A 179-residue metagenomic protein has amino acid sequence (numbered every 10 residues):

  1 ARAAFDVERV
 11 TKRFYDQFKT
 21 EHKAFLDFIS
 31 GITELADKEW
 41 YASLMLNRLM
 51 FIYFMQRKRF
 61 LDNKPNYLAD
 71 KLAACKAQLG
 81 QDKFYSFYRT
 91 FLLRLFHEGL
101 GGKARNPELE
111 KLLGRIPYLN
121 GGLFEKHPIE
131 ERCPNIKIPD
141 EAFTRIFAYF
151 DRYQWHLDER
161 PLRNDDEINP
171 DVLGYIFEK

Functional and structural regions predicted by a protein language model:
A1-K179: Preference for the N-terminal adenyl/adenosyl cofactor-binding alpha/beta module
